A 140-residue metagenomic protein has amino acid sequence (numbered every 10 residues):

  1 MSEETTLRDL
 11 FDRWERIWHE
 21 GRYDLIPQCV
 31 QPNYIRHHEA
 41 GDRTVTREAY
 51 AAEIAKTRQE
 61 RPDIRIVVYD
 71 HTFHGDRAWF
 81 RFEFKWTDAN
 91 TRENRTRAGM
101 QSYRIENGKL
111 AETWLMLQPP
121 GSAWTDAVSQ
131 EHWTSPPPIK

Functional and structural regions predicted by a protein language model:
S2-R8, R16, H37, A51-K140: A beta-strand edge to alpha-helix "cap/lid" segment located at domain peripheries
L7-L10, V30: N-terminal alpha-helical segment
E20-H37: Short, well-ordered alpha-helical segments enriched in acidic and aromatic residues
A40: Surface-exposed cleft-lining segments at the edges of enzyme active sites
R43-A52: Short beta-edge strand/loop motif at the mouth of beta-sheet-based domains
